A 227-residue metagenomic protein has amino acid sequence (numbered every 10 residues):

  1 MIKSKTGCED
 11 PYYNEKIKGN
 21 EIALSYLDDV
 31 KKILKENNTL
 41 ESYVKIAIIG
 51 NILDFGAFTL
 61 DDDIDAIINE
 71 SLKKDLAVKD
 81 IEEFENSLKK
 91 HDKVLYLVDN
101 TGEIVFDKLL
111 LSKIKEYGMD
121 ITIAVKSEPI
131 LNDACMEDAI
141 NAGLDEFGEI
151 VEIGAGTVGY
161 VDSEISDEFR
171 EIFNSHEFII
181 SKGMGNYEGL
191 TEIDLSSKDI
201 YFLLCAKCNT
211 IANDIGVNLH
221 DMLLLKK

Functional and structural regions predicted by a protein language model:
M1-H91: Electropositive, gly/pro-rich neighborhoods at or near active sites that engage anionic ligands
I68-E70, L95-L97, I150-V158: Short, basic, glycine/proline-bearing loop/turn elements
V78, I104-V105, I130-D133: Loop/helix-junction capping segments adjacent to catalytic residues or to phosphate/diphosphate-binding pockets
D92-K93, M119-I123, D199: Residues at the starts of beta-strands that form the adenosine-phosphate
K93-L95, E177-F178: Structural motif
D99, V105-L110, A134-M136, T191-I193: A short secondary-structure junction signal
T101-I123: Histidine-anchored nucleotide/phosphate-binding helix
V125-S127, L131, A139-K227: C-terminal functional extensions of proteins
